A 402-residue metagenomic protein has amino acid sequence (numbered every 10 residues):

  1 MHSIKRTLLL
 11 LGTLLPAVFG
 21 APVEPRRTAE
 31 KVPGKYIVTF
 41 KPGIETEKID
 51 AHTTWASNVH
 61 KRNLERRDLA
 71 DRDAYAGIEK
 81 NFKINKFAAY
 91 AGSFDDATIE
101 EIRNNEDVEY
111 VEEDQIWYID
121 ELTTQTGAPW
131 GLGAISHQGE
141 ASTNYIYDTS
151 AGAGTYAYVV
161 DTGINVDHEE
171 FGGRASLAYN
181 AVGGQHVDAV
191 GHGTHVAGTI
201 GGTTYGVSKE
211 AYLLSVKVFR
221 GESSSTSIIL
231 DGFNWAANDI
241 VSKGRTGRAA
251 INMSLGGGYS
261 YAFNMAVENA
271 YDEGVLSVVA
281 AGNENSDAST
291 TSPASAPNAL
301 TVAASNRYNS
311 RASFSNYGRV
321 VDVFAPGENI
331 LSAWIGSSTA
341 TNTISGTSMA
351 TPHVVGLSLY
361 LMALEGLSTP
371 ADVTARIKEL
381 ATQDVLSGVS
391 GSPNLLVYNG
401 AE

Functional and structural regions predicted by a protein language model:
M1-P22: Fungal secretory targeting signals
A21-E30, S93-E101, L122-V159, Y179-D188 (+2 more regions): N-terminal domain-start motif of subtilase-like serine proteases
V23-P33, P42, T46, T54 (+1 more regions): Autoinhibitory propeptides
Y36-V38, A91-G92, Y110-E112, Y156-V160 (+10 more regions): Structural recognition of the beta-strand scaffold that forms the well-ordered cores of secreted hydrolase catalytic
P42-E45, D95, I116-Y118, G163-V166 (+8 more regions): Acidic glycine-/aspartate-rich tracts in secreted/extracellular proteins
D120, S223-I229, M253-D322, N329-V355: Substrate-binding/specificity loop regions of serine endopeptidase catalytic domains, predominantly subtilases
Y145-L177, G184-I229, G244-A250, D272 (+6 more regions): Subtilisin-like serine protease catalytic core
A197-G201, Y212-G221, D239, A250 (+4 more regions): Hydrolase catalytic cores
